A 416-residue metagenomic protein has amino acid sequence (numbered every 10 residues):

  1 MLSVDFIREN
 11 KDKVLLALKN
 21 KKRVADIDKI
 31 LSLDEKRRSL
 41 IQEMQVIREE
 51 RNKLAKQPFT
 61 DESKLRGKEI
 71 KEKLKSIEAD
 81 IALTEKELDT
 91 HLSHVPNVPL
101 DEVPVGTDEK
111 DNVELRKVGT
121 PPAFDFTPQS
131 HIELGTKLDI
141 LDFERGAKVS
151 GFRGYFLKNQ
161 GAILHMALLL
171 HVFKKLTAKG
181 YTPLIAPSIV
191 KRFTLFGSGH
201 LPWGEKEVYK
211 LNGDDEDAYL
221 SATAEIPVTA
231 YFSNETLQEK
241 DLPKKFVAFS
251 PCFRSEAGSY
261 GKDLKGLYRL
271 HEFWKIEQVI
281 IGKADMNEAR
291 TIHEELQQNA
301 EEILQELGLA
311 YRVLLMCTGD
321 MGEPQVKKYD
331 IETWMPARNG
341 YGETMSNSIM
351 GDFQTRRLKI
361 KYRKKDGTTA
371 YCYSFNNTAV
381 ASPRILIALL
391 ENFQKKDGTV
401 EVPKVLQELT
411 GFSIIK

Functional and structural regions predicted by a protein language model:
M1-P122, T136, I140: N-terminal alpha-helical targeting/anchoring segments
V24, K117-K416: TRNA-recognition modules of translation machinery and tRNA-sensing kinases, especially anticodon-binding
